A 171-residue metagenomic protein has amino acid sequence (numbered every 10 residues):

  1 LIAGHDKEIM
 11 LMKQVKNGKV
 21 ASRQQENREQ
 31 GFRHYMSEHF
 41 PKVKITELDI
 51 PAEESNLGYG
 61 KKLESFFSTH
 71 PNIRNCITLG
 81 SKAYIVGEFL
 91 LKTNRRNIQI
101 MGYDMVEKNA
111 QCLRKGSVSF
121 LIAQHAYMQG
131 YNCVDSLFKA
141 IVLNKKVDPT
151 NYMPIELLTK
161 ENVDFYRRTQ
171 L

Functional and structural regions predicted by a protein language model:
L1, K115-Y127: Short beta-strand elements at the ligand-binding edges of bilobed clamshell
K7-V20: Short beta-strand segments enriched in small/hydrophobic residues
M10-L11, R33-N56: Short beta-strand elements in bilobed, periplasmic/extracellular small-molecule ligand-binding domains
L11-Q14, I77-T78, L158: Short hydrophobic segments within beta-strands
K19-V20, M36, H125-L171: Hinge/cleft segment of the Venus flytrap/periplasmic-binding protein
R23-V43, I85, Q129: Short, solvent-exposed amphipathic alpha-helices that sit in or adjacent to ligand/effector-binding or catalytic
F32, P51-K108: Hydrophobic alpha-helical
